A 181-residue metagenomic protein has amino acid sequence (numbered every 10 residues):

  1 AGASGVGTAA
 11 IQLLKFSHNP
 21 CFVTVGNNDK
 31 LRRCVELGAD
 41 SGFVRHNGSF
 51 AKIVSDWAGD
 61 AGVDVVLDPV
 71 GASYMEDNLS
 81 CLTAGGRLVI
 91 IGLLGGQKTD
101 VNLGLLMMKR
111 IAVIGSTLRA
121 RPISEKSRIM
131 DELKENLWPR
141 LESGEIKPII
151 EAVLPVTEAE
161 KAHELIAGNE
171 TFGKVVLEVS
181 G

Functional and structural regions predicted by a protein language model:
A1-N47: Mid-domain Rossmann-like dinucleotide-binding core that forms the NAD(H)/NADP(H) cofactor-binding site
G7, L31, A51, M75-E76 (+1 more regions): Short, well-ordered alpha-helical microsegments
V25, S73-E145, E178-G181: Glycine-rich phosphate-binding loop and adjacent beta-alpha segment of Rossmann(oid) nucleotide-cofactor-binding
A39, G62-V63, L106, I146 (+1 more regions): Local beta-strand N-terminus motif with an aromatic residue
S49-D60: Short amphipathic alpha-helix with an adjacent loop that forms part of the alpha/beta core around
A58-G59, T83, E170-T171: Short conserved AdoMet
V66-L67: N-terminal Rossmann-like NAD(P) cofactor-binding module of classical short-chain dehydrogenase/reductase
W138, S143-A152, E160-G181: C-terminal capping/lid region of NAD(P)-dependent oxidoreductase domains
